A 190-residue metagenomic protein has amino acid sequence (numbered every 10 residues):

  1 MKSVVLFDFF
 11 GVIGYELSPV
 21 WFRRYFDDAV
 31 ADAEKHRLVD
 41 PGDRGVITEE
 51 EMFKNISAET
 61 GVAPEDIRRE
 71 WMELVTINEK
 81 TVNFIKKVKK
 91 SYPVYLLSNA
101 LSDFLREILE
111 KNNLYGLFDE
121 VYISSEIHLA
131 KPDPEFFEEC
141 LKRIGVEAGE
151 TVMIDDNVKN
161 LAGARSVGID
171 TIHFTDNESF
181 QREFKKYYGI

Functional and structural regions predicted by a protein language model:
M1-D40, R44, N55-V62, S166-V167 (+1 more regions): Active-site neighborhood of HAD-like aspartate-dependent phosphohydrolases
M1-S3, L101-S102, R106-I190: Asp-based, Mg2+/Mn2+-dependent phosphohydrolase catalytic module
V4, E50, A58, E65-Y95 (+1 more regions): Short, acidic loop-to-helix structural element flanking the phosphoryl-transfer center in phosphate-processing enzymes
L6-D8, Y95-N99, D155: Short beta-strand segments
F22, F53-I56, I67-W71, L101-I108: Hydrophobic alpha-helical core bundles mediating ligand binding, dimerization, or RNAP-core interactions
F26-D27, Y92, G145, G168: Glycine-centered loop/turn motif at secondary-structure junctions
V39-D43, W71-V75, S102, I127: Short histidine/acidic/glycine/proline-rich micro-motifs that form metal- and phosphate-coordinating active-site loops
